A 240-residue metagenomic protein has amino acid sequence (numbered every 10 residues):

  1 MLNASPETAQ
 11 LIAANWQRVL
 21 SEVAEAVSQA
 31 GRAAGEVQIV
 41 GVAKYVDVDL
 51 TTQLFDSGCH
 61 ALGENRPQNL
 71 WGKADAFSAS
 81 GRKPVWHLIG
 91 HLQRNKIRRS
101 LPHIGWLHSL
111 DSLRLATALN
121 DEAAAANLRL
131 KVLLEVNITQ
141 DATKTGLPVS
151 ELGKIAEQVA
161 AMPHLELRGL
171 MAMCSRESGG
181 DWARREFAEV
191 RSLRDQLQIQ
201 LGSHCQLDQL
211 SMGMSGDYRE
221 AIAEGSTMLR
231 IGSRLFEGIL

Functional and structural regions predicted by a protein language model:
M1-G216, E224, F236: Conserved alpha/beta-domain cores
S226-L240: Gly/Pro- and small hydrophobic-enriched strand-loop and loop-to-helix capping segments that sit at the rims
